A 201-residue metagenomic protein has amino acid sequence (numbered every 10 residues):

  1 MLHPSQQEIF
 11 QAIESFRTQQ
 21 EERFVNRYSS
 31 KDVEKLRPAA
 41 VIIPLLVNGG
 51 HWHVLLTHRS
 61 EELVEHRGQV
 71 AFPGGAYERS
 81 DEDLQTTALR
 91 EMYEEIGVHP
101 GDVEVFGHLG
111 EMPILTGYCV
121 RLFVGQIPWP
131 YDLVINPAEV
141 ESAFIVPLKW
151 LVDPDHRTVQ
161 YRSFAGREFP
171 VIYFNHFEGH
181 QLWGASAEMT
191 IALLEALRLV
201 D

Functional and structural regions predicted by a protein language model:
M1-A71, A76-Y131, F164-D201: N-terminal leader/linker segments that precede catalytic domains of diphosphate-processing enzymes
I135-I172, H176-E178: NUDIX/MutT-family hydrolases
